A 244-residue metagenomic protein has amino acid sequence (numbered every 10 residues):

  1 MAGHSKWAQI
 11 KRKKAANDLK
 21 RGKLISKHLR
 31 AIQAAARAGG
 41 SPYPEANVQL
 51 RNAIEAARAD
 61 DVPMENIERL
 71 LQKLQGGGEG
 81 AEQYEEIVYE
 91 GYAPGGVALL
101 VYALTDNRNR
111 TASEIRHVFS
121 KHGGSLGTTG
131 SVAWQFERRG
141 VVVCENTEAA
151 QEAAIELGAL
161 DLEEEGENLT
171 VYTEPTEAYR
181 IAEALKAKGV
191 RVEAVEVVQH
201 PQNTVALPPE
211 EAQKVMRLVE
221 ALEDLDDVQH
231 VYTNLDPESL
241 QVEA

Functional and structural regions predicted by a protein language model:
M1-G127, V132-V141: N-terminal cationic and glycine-rich segments that engage phosphates or anionic surfaces
V141-A244: Positively charged, low-complexity, intrinsically disordered RNA-binding extensions
